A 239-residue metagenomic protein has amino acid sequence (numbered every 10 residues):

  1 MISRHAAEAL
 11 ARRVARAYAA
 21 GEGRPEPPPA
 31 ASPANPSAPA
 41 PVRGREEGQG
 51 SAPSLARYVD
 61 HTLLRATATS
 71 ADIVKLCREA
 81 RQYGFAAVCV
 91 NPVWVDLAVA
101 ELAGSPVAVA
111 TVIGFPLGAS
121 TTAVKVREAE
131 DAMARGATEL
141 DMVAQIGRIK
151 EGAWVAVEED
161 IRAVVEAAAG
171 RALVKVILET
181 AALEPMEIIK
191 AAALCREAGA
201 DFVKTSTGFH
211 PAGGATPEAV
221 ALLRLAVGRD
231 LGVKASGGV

Functional and structural regions predicted by a protein language model:
M1-P36, P41-G44, G48-V59: Charged, compositionally biased N-terminal leader segments and the immediate start of the first structured element
A52-Y83, V93-V107, V112-F115, T121-V233: Alpha/beta enzyme core
A86: Metallocofactor- and cofactor-centric catalytic cores in central/energy metabolism, strongly enriched
V90: Small/polar loops that bind or transfer phosphate-bearing groups
